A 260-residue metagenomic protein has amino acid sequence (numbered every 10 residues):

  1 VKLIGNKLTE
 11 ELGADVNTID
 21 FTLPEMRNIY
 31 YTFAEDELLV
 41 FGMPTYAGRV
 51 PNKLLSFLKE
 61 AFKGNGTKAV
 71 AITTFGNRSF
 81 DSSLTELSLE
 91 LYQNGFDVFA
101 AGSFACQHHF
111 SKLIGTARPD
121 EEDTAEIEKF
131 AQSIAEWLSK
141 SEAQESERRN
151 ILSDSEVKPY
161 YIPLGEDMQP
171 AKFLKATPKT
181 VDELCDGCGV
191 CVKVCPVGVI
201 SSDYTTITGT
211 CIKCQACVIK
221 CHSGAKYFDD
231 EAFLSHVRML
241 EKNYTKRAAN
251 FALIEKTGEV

Functional and structural regions predicted by a protein language model:
L3-T22, I29-P170, D229-E259: FMN-binding flavodoxin-like domain, especially the glycine-rich phosphate-binding loop
P44, K175-A176, T205, I212 (+1 more regions): Generic detector of bulky aromatic hydrophobic side chains
R78-S79, F173, E183, G209: Residues that cap or flank secondary-structure elements
V157-V197: Acidic, Ser/Thr-rich low-complexity intrinsically disordered segments
T180-V181, D186-I212, A216-L234: Iron-sulfur cluster-binding cysteine motifs and their immediate structural context in ferredoxin-like electron-transfer
